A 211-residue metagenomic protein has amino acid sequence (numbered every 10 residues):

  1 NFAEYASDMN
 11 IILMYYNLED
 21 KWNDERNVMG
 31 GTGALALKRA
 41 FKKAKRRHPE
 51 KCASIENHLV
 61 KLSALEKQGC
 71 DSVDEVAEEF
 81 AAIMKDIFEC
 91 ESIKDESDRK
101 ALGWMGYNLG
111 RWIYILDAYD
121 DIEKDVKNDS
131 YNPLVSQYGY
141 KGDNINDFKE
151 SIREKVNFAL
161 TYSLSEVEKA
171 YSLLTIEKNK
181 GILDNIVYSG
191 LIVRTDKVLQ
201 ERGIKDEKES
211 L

Functional and structural regions predicted by a protein language model:
N1-W104, R111, I115-R153, N157-T161 (+5 more regions): Acidic catalytic motifs of isoprenoid enzymes
